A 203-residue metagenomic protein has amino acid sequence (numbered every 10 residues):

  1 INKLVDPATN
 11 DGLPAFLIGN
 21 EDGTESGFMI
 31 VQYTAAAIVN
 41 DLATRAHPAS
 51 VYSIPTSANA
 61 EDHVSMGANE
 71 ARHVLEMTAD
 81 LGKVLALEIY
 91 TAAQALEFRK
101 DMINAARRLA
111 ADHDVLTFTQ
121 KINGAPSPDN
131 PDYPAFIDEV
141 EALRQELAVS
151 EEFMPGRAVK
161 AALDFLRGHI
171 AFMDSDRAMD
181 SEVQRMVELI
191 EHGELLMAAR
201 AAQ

Functional and structural regions predicted by a protein language model:
I1-Q203: C-terminal auxiliary extensions adjacent to catalytic cores
